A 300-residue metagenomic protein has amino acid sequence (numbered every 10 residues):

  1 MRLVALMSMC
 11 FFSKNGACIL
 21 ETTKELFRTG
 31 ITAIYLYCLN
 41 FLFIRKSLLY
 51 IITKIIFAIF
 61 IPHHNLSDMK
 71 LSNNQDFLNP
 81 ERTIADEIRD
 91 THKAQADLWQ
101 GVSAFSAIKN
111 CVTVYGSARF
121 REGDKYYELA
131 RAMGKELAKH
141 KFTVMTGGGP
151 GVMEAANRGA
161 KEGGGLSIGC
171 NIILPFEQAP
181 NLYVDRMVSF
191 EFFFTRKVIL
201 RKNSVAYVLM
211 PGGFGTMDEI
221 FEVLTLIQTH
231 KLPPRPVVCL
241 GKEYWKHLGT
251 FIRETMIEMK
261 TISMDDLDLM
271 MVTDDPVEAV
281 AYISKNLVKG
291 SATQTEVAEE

Functional and structural regions predicted by a protein language model:
R2, S8-S13, C18, R28: Low-acidity, Ser/Thr- and Arg-rich intrinsically disordered low-complexity segments
L6-F11, A33-A58: Hydrophobic alpha-helical signal peptides and transmembrane signal-/tail-anchor segments that drive secretory-pathway
K14, E21-K24, R28-G30, R45 (+1 more regions): Charged/polar low-complexity intrinsically disordered segments
I56-V112, L269-M270, D274-E300: SAM-dependent methyltransferases
K70-L71, F77-C170: Glycine-rich beta-alpha loop segments
G151-L209: Acidic/glycine-enriched connector segments
E191-E243, L287-A292: Active-site/ligand-binding-proximal alpha/beta "capping" segment
T229-I257, T261-D265, E278: Phosphate/ribose-phosphate-bearing ligand recognition and processing surfaces, centered on ADP-ribose/NAD(+/P+) systems
